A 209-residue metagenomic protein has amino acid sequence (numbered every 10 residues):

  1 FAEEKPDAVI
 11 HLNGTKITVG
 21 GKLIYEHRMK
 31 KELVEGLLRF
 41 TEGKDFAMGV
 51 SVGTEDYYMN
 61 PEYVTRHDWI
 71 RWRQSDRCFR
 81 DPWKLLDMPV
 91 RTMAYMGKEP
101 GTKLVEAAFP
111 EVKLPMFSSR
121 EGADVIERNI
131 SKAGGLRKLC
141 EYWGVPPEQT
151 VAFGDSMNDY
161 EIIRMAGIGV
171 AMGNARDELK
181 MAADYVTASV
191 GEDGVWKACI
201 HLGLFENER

Functional and structural regions predicted by a protein language model:
F1-T65: Active-site phosphate-binding/coordination module
E4-K5, N13, A108-V112, M165-A166 (+1 more regions): Short, structured coil segments at secondary-structure junctions
I10, V151-F153, V170, T187: Hydrophobic/aromatic beta-strand patches that form the interior of the parallel beta-sheet core in alpha/beta enzyme
E32, S131, V190: Conserved active-site and cofactor/substrate-binding residues in soluble primary-metabolism enzymes
G36, F40, K44-F153, M157-I162 (+1 more regions): Conserved acidic, metal-coordinating active-site core of Asp-based, Mg2+-dependent phosphoryl-transfer enzymes
M165, V170-R209: Asp-based, Mg2+/Mn2+-dependent phosphohydrolase catalytic module
